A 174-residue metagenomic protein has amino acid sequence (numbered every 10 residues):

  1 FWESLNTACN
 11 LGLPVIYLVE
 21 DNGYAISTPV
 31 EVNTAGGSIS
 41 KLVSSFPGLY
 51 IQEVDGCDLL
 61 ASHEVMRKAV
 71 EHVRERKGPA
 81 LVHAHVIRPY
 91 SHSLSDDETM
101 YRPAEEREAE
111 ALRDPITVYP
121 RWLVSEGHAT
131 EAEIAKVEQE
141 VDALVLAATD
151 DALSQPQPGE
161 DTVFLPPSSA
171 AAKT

Functional and structural regions predicted by a protein language model:
F1-S154: Glycine-rich ThDP/TPP pyrophosphate-binding loop and its adjacent helix/strand module within ThDP-dependent enzymes
A147-D150, S154-T174: C-terminal intrinsically disordered, low-complexity extensions immediately downstream of enzyme catalytic cores
